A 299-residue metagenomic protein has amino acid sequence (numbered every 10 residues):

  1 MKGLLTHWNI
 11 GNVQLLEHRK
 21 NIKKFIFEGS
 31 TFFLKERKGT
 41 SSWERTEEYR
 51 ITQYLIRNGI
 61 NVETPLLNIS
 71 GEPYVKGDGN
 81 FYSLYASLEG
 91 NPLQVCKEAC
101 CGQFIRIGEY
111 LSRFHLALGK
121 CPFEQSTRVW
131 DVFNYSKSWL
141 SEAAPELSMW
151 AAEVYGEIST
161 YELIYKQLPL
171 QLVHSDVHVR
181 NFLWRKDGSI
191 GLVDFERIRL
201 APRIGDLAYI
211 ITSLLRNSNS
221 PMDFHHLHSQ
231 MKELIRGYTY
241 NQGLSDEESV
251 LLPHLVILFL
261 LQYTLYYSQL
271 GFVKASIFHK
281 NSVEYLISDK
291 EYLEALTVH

Functional and structural regions predicted by a protein language model:
M1, P122-T127, D131-S175, R185 (+1 more regions): An alpha-helical support segment within catalytic cores of ATP-dependent transferases
L5-F27: ATP-binding glycine-rich phosphate-binding loop
K20-G29, F33, P65, S159-G205: Active-site acidic catalytic loop and adjacent metal/ATP-binding pocket of ATP-dependent phosphoryl transfer enzymes
F27-C121: ATP-binding pocket architecture of kinase catalytic cores
G71, Y82-C96, Y135-S138, L258-A275: A glycine-centered beta->alpha junction motif in the catalytic cores of kinase/phosphotransferase enzymes
G205-Q242, I257-K274: Active-site activation/catalytic loop segments of kinase-like enzymes and analogous catalytic loops in related
L244-V256: All-alpha amphipathic helical-bundle segments outside canonical DNA-binding/catalytic cores that form hydrophobic
Y263-H299: ATP/Mg2+ or Mg2+-diphosphate-binding catalytic cores that bind nucleotide phosphates or diphosphates via glycine-rich
